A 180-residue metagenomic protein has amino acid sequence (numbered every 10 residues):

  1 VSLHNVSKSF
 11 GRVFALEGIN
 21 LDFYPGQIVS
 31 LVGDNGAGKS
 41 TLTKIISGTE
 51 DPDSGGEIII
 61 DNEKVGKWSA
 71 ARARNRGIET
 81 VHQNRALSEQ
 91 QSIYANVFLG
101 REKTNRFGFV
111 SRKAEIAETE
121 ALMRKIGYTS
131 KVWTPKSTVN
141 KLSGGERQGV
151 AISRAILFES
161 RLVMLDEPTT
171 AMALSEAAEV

Functional and structural regions predicted by a protein language model:
V1-V180: Glycine-rich phosphate-binding loops of nucleotide-dependent enzymes
